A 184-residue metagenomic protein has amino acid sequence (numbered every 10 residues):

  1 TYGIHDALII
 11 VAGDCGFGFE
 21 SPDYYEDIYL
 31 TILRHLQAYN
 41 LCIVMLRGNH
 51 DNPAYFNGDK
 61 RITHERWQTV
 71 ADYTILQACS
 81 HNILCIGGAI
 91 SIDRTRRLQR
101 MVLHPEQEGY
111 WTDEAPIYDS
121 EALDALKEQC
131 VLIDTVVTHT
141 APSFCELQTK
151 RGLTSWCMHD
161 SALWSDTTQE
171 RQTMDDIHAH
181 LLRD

Functional and structural regions predicted by a protein language model:
T1-C79: Core catalytic region of metal-dependent phosphoesterases/phosphodiesterases, especially metallo-beta-lactamase-like
I28-N40, S165, Q169-L181: Catalytic-core regions built around general acid/base machinery
L33-R34, D59-K60, Y73-T74, D119 (+2 more regions): Short, flexible, glycine/charge-rich loop motifs used to bind or transfer phosphoryl groups or to couple energy/partner
C42, A141-P142, D184: Proline-rich low-complexity regions
W67-Q68, Q107, R183: A broad structural signal for short, well-ordered beta-strand segments within beta-sheet-rich domains
C79, L182-D184: Secondary-structure boundary elements
H81-T173: Active-site-proximal loop/helix segment associated with metal-binding centers of metalloenzymes
